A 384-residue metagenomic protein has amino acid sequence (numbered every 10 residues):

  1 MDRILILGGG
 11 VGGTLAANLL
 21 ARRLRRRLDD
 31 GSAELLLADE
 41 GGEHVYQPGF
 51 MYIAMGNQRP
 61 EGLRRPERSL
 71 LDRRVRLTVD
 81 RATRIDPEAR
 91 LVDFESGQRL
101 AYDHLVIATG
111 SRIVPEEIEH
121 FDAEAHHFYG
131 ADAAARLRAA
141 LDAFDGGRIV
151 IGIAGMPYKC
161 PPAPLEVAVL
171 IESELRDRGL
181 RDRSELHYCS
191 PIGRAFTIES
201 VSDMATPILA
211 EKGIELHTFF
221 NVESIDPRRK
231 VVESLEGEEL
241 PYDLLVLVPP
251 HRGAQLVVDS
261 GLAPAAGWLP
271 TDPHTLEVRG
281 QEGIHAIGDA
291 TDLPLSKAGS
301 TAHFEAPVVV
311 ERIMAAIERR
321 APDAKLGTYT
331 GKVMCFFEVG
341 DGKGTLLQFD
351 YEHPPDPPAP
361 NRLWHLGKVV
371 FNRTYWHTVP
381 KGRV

Functional and structural regions predicted by a protein language model:
M1-R76, G155-E199: Beta1-alpha1 glycine-rich phosphate/pyrophosphate-binding loop at the start of Rossmann-like nucleotide-binding domains
R3, V75-E166, L170-G179, V246: FAD-binding core/adjacent interface of flavoenzyme oxidoreductases
S32-E34, R73-V92, L100, R176-W268: A Rossmann-like FAD-binding core segment of flavoenzymes
S96, T109-G110, E236, P249-P250 (+1 more regions): Glycine-rich, N-terminal phosphate-binding loop of Rossmann-like dinucleotide-binding domains
F121-D145, E239-P307, E311-A315: FAD-site-proximal beta/loop scaffold in flavoenzymes
G146-E211, E215-H217, A298-A315, R319-M334: Rossmann-like dinucleotide-binding core of oxidoreductases
V310-V384: C-terminal, flexible cofactor-proximal segment of oxidoreductases
